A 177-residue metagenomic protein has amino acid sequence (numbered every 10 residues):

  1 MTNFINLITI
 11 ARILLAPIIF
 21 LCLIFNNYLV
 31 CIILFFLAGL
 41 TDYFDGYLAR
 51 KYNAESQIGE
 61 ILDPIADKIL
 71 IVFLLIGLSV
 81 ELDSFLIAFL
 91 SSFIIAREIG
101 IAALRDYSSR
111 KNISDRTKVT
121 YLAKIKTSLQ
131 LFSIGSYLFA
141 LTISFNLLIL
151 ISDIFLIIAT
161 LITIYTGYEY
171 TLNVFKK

Functional and structural regions predicted by a protein language model:
M1-F44, T127-L147, I158-K177: Topogenic membrane-insertion module of multi-pass membrane proteins
M1-T9, Y47-I65, Y107-L129, N173-K177: Interhelical loop and helix-boundary elements at the membrane-water interface of polytopic inner-membrane proteins
N3, N26-V30, A54-I58, D83-I87 (+1 more regions): Membrane-helix interface segments
I10-I13, I33-F36, I65, S92-I95 (+1 more regions): Residue-level signature of the transmembrane alpha-helical core of multi-pass small-molecule transporters
A11-P17, P64-L75, R97, I101-A102 (+1 more regions): Core segments of transmembrane alpha-helices that mediate helix-helix packing or line hydrophobic substrate/ligand
I24-Y28, K51, L82-D83, D106 (+3 more regions): Transmembrane helix-loop junctions in multipass membrane proteins, especially transporters and channels
C31-A38, A88-E98, D153-A159: Hydrophobic core segments of alpha-helical transmembrane domains in multi-pass membrane proteins
K51-D106: Multi-pass membrane catalytic core of lipid/isoprenoid biosynthesis enzymes
